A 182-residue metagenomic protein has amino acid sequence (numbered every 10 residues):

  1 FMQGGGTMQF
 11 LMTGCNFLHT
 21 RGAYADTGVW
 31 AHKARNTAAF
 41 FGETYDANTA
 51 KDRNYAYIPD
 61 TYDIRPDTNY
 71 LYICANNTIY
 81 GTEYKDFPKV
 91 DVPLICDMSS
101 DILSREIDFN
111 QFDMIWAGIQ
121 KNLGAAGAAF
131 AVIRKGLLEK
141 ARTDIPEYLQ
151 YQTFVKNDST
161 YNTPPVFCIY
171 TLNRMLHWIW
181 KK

Functional and structural regions predicted by a protein language model:
F1-G22, A31-R35: Conserved beta-loop-alpha segment that forms the PLP phosphate-binding cup at the N-terminus of a helix
C15-R21, V90-D91, F109-D113, G136: A glycine- and small-aliphatic-rich helix-loop capping segment at beta-alpha/alpha-beta transitions that lines
A23, Y70-C74, I95, W116 (+1 more regions): Structural motif
V29-W30, T49-R53, N76-Y80, S99-I102 (+3 more regions): Short acidic/polar capping segments at secondary-structure boundaries
A38, A50-I102: Active-site phosphate-binding strand-loop segment of PLP-dependent enzymes
A56-P59, G81-D86, S104-N110, A126-A129 (+1 more regions): A short secondary-structure junction signal
I95, F109-Q120: Conserved active-site segment immediately N-terminal to the catalytic lysine that forms the internal aldimine
I119-K182: Active-site C-terminal subdomain of aminotransferase-like
